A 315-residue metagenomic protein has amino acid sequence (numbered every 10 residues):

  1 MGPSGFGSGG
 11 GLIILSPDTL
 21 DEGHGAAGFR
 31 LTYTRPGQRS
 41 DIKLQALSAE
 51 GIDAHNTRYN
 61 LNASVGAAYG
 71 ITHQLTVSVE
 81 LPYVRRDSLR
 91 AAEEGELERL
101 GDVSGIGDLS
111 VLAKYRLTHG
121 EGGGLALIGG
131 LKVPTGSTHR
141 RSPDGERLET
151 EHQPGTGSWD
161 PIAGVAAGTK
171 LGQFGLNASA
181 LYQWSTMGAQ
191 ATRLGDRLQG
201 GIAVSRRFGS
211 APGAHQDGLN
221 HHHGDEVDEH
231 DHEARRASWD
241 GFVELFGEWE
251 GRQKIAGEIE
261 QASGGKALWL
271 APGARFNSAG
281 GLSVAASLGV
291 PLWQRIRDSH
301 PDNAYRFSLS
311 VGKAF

Functional and structural regions predicted by a protein language model:
G2-G5, T32-N62, A92, E151 (+1 more regions): Surface-exposed strand-loop-strand hairpins of Gram-negative outer-membrane beta-barrel proteins
I14, A49-D53, E94-G101, L148-Q153 (+3 more regions): Extracellular loop and loop/strand-boundary signature of outer-membrane beta-barrel proteins
S16, A27-L31, V65-Y69, V79 (+7 more regions): Residues on the lipid-exposed face of transmembrane beta-strands in outer-membrane beta-barrel proteins
G25, L75-V79, V111, G120-G124 (+4 more regions): Repeated loop/turn-to-beta-strand initiation elements of outer-membrane beta-barrel proteins
L31-G37, L81-D87, L117, L131-S137 (+6 more regions): Transmembrane beta-strands of outer-membrane beta-barrel pores
S40-A49, T192-F315: Outer membrane beta-barrel transmembrane domains
I52-L112, R116: Long, hydrophobic/aromatic-enriched structural stretches that serve as scaffold segments
T57-A63, V103-L109, G123, D144 (+5 more regions): Residues that define the transmembrane beta-barrel architecture of outer-membrane proteins
